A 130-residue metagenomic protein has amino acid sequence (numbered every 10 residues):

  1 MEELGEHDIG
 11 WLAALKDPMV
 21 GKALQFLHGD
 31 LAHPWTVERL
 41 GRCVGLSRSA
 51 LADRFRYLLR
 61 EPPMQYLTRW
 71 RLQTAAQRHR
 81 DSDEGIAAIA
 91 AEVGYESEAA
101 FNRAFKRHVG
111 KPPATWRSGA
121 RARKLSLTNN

Functional and structural regions predicted by a protein language model:
M1, H28-Q73, A90-T115, G119: Basic/polar phosphate-binding segments, predominantly the helix-turn-helix DNA-binding elements of transcriptional
M1-H28, R42, A50: An amphipathic alpha-helical interaction segment
L24, H28-L31, A76-R80: Regular secondary-structure segments
L46, S82-E84: A short, glycine-centered helix-capping/turn motif at helix boundaries that positions DNA-contacting or catalytic
E84-G85, A100: Residue-level recognition of oxygen-bearing side chains
K124-N130: C-terminal regulatory/oligomerization modules of transcriptional regulators
